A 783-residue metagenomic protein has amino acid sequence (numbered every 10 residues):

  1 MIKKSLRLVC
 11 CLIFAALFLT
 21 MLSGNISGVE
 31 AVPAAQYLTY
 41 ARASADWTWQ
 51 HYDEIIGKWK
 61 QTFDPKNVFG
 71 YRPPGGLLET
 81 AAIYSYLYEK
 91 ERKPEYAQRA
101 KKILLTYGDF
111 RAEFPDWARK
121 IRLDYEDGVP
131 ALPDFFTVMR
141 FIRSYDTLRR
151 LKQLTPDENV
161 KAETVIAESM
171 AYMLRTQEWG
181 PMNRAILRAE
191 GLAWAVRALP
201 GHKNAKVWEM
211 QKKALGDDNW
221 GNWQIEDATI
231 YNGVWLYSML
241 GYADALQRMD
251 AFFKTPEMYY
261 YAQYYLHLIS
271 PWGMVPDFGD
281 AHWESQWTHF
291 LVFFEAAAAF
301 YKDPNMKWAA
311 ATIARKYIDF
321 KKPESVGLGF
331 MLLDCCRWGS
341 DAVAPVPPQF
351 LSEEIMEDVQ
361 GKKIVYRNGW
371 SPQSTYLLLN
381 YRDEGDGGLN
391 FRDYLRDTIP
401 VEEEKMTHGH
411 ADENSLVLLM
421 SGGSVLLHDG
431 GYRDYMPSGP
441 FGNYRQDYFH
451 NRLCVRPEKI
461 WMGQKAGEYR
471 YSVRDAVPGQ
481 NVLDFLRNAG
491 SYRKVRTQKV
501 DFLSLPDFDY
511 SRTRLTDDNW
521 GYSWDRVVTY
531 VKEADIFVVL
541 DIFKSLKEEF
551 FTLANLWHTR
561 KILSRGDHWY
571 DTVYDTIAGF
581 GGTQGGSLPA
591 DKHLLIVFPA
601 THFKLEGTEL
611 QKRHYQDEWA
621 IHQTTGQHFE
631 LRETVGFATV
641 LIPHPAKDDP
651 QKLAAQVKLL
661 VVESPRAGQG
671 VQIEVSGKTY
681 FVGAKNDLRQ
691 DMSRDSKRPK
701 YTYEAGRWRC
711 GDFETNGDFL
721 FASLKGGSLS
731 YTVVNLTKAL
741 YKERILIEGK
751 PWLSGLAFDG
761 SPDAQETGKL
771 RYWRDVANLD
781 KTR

Functional and structural regions predicted by a protein language model:
M1-L12: Bacterial N-terminal signal peptides that target proteins for export
C10-M21: Bacterial N-terminal signal peptides
V29-S44, Y260-Y261, G279-T375, G385 (+2 more regions): Terminal, non-catalytic domain-edge segments
P33-A45, W49-M274, G279-Q286: Aromatic-lined, polymer-binding surfaces characteristic of secreted/periplasmic polysaccharide-degrading enzymes
P323-H568, Y574, L631-F637, P645 (+1 more regions): Catalytic and substrate-binding regions of extracellular carbohydrate-active enzymes, especially polysaccharide lyases
T552-L610: Polysaccharide-binding surfaces and accessory modules of carbohydrate-active proteins
Y615-G636: A surface-exposed beta-strand-loop module
E633, I642-R783: Non-catalytic terminal regions with compositionally biased, polar/charged low complexity
